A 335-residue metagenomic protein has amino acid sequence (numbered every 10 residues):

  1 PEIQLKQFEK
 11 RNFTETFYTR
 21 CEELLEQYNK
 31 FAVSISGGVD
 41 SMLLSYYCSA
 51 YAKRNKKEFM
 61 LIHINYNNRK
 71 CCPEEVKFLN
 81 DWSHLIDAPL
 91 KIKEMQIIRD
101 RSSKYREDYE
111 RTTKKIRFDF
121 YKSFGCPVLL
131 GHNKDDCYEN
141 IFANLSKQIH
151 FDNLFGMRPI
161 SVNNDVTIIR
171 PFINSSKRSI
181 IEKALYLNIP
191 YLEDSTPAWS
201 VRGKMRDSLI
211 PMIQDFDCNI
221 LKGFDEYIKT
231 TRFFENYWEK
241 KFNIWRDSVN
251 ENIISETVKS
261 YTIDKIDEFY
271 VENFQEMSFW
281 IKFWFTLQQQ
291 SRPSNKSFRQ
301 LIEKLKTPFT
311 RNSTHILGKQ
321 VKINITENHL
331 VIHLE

Functional and structural regions predicted by a protein language model:
E2-Q148, R178, L185-Y186: ATP-dependent adenylation/nucleotidyltransferase module used to activate substrates
T14-G37, M60, S161-N164, K229-E335: AMP-forming adenylation/ATP pyrophosphatase catalytic core
L44, E75, V201, M205 (+2 more regions): Hydrophobic (often cysteine-bearing) scaffold residues that line and stabilize catalytic clefts of nucleotide/cofactor
N55, Q214-N219, F285-P293: Short helix-capping/linker segments at secondary-structure and domain boundaries
R69, R111, I169-R170, W199 (+2 more regions): A generic secondary-structure micro-motif detector that highlights 1-2 residue hydrophobic/ambivalent hotspots embedded
I97-D100, P190-Y191, N273: A short, flexible beta-alpha/helix-coil linker loop
P127-G131, D136-Y227: Catalytic subdomain that performs nucleotidyl-dependent activation
